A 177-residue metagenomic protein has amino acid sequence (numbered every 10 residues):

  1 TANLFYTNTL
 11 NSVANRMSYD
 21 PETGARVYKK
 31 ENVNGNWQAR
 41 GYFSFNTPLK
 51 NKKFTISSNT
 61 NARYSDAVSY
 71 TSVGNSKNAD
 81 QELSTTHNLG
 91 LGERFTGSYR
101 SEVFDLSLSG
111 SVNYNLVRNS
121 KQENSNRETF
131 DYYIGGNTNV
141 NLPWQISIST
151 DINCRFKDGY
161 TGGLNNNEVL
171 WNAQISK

Functional and structural regions predicted by a protein language model:
T1-K177: Exposed, low-structure sequence patches enriched in small/polar residues
